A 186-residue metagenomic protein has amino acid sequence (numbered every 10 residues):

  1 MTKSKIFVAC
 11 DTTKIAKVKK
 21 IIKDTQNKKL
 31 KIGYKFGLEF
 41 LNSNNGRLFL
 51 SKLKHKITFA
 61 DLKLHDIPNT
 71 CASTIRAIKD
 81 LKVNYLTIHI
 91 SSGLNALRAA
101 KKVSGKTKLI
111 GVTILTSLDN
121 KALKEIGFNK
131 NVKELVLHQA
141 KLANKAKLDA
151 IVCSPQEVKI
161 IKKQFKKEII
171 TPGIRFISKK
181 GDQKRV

Functional and structural regions predicted by a protein language model:
M1, I22-K29, R47-H55, R76-D80 (+2 more regions): Acidic (Asp/Glu)-rich catalytic clusters
T2-S4, D66, T70-K159, K166-I170 (+1 more regions): Conserved anion-binding
T2-T12: Boundary/entry segment of secreted carbohydrate-active catalytic domains
A9, Y34, A150-S154: Short, hydrophobic beta-strand segments that form beta-sheet elements in well-ordered domains
C10-Q26, K31-S51, L62, P68-C71 (+1 more regions): Conserved alpha/beta-domain cores
K56, K184-R185: Nucleotide-activated sugar donor-binding and catalytic core shared by glycosyltransferases and related lipid-linked
T58-A60: Residue-level marker for buried hydrophobic side chains located in beta-strands that build the well-ordered beta-sheet
